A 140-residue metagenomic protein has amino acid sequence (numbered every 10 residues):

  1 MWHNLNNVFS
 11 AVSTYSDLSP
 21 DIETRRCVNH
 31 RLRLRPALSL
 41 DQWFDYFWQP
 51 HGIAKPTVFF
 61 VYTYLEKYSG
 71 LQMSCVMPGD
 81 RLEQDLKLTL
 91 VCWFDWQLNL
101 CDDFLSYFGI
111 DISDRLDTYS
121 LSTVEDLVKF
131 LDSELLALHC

Functional and structural regions predicted by a protein language model:
W2-S106, I110-C140: Phosphopantetheine-dependent thiolation modules in NRPS/PKS and related acyl-activating systems
